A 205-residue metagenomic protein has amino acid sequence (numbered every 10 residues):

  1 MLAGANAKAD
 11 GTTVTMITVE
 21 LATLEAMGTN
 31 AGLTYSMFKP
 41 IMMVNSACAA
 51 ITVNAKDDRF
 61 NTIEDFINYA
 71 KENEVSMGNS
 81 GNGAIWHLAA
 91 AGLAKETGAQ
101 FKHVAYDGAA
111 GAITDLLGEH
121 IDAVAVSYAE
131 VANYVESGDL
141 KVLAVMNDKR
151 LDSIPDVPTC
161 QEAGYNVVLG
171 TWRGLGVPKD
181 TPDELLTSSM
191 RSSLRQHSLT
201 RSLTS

Functional and structural regions predicted by a protein language model:
A3, A26, D65, T114-D115 (+3 more regions): Well-formed, non-transmembrane alpha-helical positions, independent of function
N6-T12, A26-G111, W172-T204: Hinge/capping helix and adjacent helix->loop/strand transition within the periplasmic-binding protein
G11-T15, A50, D122-A123, V142: Short, Asp-centered acidic motifs that coordinate Mg2+ and/or phosphate in catalytic or ligand-binding sites
V14-M16, A22-T23: N-terminal segment of the mature folded domain
T23-E25, D152-S153: A short beta-to-alpha transition loop/helix N-cap that caps and shapes the active-site region
S46, V131-H197: C-terminal lobe and pocket-closing loops of periplasmic/extracytoplasmic Venus-flytrap solute-binding proteins
I67, G78-N82, W86-V157: Ligand-binding pocket segment of bilobal, Venus flytrap-like solute-binding proteins
